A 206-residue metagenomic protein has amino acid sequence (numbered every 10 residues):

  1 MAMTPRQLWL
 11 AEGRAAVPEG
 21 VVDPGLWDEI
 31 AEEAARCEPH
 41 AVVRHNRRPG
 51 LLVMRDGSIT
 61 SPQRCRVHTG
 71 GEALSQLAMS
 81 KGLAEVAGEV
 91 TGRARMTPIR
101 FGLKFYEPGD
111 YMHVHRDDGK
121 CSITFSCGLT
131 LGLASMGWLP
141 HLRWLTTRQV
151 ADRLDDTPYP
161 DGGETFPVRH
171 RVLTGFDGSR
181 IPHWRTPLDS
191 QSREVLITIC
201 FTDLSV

Functional and structural regions predicted by a protein language model:
M1-T91: Non-heme Fe(II)/2-oxoglutarate
V17-E19, G175-D177, T198-C200: Short, well-ordered beta-strand micro-motif
A34, L129, G178, F201-D203: Short beta-strand segments enriched in hydrophobic/aromatic residues within well-folded beta-rich domains
T91-G102: A short coil-to-beta-strand element that immediately follows conserved catalytic motifs
Y106-G175, S179: Catalytic core of non-heme Fe(II) oxygenases with the double-stranded beta-helix
T124-C127, Q191-V206: A short hydrophobic beta-strand segment most commonly corresponding to one strand of the jelly-roll/cupin
P182: Glycine-rich nucleotide phosphate-binding loop and flanking beta-alpha elements of Rossmann-like dinucleotide-binding
R185-Q191: Short proline/glycine-enriched turn/loop segments at secondary-structure junctions
